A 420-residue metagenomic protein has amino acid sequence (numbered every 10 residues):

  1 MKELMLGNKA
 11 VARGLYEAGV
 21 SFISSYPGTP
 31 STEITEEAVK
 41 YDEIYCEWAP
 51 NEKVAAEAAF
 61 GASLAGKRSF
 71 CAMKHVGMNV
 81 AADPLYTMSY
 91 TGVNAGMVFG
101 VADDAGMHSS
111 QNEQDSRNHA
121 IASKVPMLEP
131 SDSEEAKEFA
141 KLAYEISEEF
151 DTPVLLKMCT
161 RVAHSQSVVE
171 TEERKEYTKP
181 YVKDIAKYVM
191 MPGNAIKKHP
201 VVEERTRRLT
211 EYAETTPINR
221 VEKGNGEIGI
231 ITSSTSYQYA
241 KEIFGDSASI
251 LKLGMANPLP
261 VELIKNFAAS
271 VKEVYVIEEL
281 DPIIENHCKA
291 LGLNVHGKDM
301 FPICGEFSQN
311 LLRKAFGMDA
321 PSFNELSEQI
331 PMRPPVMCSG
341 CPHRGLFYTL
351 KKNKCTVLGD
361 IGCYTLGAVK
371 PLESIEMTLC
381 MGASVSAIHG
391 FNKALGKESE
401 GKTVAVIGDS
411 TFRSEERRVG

Functional and structural regions predicted by a protein language model:
M1-N8, A12, E17-A18, P130-M337 (+2 more regions): Flexible, low-complexity linker and terminal segments
M1-S133, R161, K223-G224, S247 (+2 more regions): Thiamine diphosphate
H75, D103, S234-T235, S410: Residue-level signal for short, function-critical loop segments
A405-D409: Gly/Ser-rich oxyanion-binding loop with an adjacent helix/lid that shapes the negatively charged ligand pocket
F412-S414: Hydrophobic alpha-helical bundle architecture
E416-G420: Conserved small/polar residues in nucleotide/adenosyl-binding loops
